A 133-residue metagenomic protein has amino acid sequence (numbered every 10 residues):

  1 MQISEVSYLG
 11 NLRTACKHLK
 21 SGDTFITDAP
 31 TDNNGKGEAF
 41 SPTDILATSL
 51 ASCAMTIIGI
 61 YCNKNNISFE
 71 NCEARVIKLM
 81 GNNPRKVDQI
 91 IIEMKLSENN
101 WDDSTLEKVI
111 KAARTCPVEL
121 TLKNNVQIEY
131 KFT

Functional and structural regions predicted by a protein language model:
M1-T48, G59-T133: Extended beta-strand/beta-hairpin segments
C53-A54: Alpha-helical metal-binding/catalytic segments enriched in His/Glu/Asp
